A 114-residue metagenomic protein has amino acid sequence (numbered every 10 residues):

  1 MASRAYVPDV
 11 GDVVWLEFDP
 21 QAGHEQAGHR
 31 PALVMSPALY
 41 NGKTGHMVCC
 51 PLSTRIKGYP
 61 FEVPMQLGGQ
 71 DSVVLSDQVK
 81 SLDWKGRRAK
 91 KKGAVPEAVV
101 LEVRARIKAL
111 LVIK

Functional and structural regions predicted by a protein language model:
M1-K114: Conserved functional hotspots at enzyme active or ligand-binding sites that engage polyanionic ligands
